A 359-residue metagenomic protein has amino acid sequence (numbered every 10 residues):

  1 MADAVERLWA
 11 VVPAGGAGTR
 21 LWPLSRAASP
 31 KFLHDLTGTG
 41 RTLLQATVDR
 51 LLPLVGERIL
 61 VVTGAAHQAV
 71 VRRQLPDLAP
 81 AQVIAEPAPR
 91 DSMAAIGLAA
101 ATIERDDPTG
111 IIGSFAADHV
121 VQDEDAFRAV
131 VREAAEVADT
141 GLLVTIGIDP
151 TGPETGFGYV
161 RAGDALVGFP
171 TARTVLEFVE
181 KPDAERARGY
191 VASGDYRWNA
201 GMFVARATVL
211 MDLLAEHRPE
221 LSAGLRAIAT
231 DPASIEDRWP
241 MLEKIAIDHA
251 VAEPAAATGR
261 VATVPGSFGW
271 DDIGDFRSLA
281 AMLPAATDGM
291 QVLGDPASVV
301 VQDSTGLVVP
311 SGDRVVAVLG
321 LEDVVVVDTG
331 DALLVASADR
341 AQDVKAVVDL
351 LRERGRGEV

Functional and structural regions predicted by a protein language model:
M1-P13, T19-A27, F32, T37-A126 (+3 more regions): Conserved N-terminal catalytic core of the sugar/cofactor nucleotidyltransferase
M1-R7, A205-V359: Left-handed beta-helix
E6-L8, G56-E57, A79-P80, D107-G110 (+10 more regions): Short coil/turn connectors at secondary-structure junctions
A14-G16, G64-A65, P87, F115-A117 (+12 more regions): Fold-independent oxyanion-binding glycine-rich loops and adjacent beta-strand/coil segments at enzyme active sites
L33, V83, L143-T145, R260-T263: Conserved beta-strand scaffold positions in the cores of enzyme catalytic domains, especially in NTP/NDP-utilizing
L44, A99, D118, V160 (+3 more regions): Residue-level signal for inorganic ion chemistry
P89-A94, G152-E154, A184-R186, G269-D271: A short acidic, often aromatic-flanked loop/helix-cap motif at beta-alpha or helix-coil junctions that lines enzyme
E124-R238, L242, R260, S337-A338: Conserved core of the sugar-phosphate nucleotidyltransferase
